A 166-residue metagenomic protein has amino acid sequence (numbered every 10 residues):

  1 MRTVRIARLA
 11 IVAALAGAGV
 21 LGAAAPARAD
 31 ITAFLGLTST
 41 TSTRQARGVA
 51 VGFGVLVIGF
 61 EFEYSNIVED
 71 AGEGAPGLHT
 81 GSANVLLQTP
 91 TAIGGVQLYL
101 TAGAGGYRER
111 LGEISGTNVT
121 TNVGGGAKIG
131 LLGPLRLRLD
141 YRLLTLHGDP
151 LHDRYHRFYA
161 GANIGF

Functional and structural regions predicted by a protein language model:
M1-D30: Cleavable N-terminal export/targeting peptides
A29-R44: Short N-terminal segments immediately surrounding and downstream of signal-peptide cleavage
T32-F34, Y107-E109, T145: Extracytoplasmic loops and strand-loop junctions of Gram-negative outer membrane beta-barrel proteins
Q45-A46, N122: Short, surface-exposed coil-to-beta transition loops
G52-N122, I129-L137, F158-F166: Gram-negative (and chloroplast) outer-membrane scaffold detector with strong preference for beta-barrel transmembrane
I114, L146-H147: Signature of Gram-negative outer-membrane beta-barrel scaffolds
G148-D153: A short acidic/glycine-rich loop-to-helix N-cap element
